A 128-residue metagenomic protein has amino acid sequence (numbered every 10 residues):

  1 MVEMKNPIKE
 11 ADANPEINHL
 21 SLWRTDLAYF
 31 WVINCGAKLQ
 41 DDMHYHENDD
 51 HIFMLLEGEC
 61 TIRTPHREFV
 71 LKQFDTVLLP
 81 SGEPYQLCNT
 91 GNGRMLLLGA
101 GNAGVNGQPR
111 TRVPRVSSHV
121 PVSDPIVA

Functional and structural regions predicted by a protein language model:
M1-Y29, D42, R112-A128: A short, N-terminal "cap"/entry segment at the start of jelly-roll beta-barrel domains of the cupin/DSBH fold
D26, R63-R67: Short strand-coil-strand connectors
L27, N48, N92-G93: Short strand-connecting beta-turns/loops that link adjacent beta-strands
W31-H46: Conserved short histidine dyad/triad with adjacent acidic residue
Q40-D42, T61, V77, S81-L87: Histidine-centered metal-chelating micro-motifs
N48-C60: Glycine- and acidic-residue-biased ligand/ion/polar-headgroup-sensing regions
H66-S81: Short acidic-glycine-tyrosine-enriched beta hairpin
S81-Q108: Ligand-binding loop in jelly-roll beta-barrel domains
